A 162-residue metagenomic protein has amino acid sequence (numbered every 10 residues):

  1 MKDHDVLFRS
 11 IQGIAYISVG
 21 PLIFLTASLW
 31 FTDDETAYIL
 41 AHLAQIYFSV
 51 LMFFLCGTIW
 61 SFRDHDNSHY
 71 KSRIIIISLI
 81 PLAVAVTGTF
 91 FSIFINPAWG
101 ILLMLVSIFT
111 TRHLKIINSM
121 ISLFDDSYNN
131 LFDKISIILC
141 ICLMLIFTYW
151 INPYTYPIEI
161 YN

Functional and structural regions predicted by a protein language model:
M1-K2, W30, H42-R63: Hydrophobic, membrane-facing alpha-helical anchors
R9-W30, S136-L143, F147: The first (N-terminal) embedded transmembrane alpha-helix
Q12-I14, H69-L79, I101-L103, S127-I135: Cytoplasmic-side transmembrane-helix entry/capping segments in multi-pass membrane proteins
V50-F53, M104-I117: Alpha-helical transmembrane segments and their membrane-interface exit regions
S61-F91: Helix-adjacent hinge/juxtasegments
T89-F109: Transmembrane helix-loop-helix
I116-I141: Interfacial loop-to-transmembrane junctions
L145-N162: Juxtamembrane boundary at the C-terminal end of a transmembrane helix
